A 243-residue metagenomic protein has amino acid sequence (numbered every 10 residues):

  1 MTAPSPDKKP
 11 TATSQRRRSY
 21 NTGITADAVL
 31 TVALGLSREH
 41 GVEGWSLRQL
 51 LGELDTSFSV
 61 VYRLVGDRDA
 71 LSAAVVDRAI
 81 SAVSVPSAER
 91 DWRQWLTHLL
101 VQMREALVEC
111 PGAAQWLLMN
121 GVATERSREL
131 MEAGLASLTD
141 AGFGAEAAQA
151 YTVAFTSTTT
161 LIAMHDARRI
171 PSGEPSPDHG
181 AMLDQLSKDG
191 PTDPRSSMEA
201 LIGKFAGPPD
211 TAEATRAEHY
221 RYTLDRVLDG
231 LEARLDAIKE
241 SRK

Functional and structural regions predicted by a protein language model:
M1-I24, S84, R195-G207, K239-K243: N-terminal intrinsically disordered/low-complexity leader segments
M1-Q49, V65-A73: Basic, helix-initiating cap at the start of DNA-binding domains
D27-G35, E39, E53, R63 (+4 more regions): Alpha-helical structural segments
R48, S59-V60: Key DNA-contact positions within bacterial/archaeal DNA-binding proteins
V76, R104-A133, A163-A167, P171 (+1 more regions): Amphipathic alpha-helical segments used for helix-helix packing
S84-E129, A145, Y151-A154: Hydrophobic alpha-helical connector segments
L130-L186, E232-R234: Hydrophobic alpha-helical bundle segments that form small-molecule/ligand-binding pockets
P177-K243: A structured, mid-to-C-terminal "fold-capping" secondary-structure block
